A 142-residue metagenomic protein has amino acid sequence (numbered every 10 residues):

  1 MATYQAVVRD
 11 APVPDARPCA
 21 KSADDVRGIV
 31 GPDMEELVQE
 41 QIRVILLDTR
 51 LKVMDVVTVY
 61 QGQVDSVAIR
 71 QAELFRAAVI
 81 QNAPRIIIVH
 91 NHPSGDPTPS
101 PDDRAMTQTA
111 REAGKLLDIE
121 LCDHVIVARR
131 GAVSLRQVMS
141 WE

Functional and structural regions predicted by a protein language model:
M1-A20: Alpha-helical interaction/regulatory segments in DNA maintenance proteins
A2-V7, G28, L46, R50 (+2 more regions): Active-site-proximal loop/helix of nucleotide/amide-processing enzymes and allied scaffolds
A20-D24, R104: Electropositive phosphate-/nucleotide-binding environments in soluble metabolic enzymes
D24-G31: Short Pro/Gly-enriched beta-strand edge/turn motifs at strand-loop
E35-V38: Short loop/turn motifs at secondary-structure junctions and domain boundaries
Q41-V44: Short glycine-rich loop/turn motifs
